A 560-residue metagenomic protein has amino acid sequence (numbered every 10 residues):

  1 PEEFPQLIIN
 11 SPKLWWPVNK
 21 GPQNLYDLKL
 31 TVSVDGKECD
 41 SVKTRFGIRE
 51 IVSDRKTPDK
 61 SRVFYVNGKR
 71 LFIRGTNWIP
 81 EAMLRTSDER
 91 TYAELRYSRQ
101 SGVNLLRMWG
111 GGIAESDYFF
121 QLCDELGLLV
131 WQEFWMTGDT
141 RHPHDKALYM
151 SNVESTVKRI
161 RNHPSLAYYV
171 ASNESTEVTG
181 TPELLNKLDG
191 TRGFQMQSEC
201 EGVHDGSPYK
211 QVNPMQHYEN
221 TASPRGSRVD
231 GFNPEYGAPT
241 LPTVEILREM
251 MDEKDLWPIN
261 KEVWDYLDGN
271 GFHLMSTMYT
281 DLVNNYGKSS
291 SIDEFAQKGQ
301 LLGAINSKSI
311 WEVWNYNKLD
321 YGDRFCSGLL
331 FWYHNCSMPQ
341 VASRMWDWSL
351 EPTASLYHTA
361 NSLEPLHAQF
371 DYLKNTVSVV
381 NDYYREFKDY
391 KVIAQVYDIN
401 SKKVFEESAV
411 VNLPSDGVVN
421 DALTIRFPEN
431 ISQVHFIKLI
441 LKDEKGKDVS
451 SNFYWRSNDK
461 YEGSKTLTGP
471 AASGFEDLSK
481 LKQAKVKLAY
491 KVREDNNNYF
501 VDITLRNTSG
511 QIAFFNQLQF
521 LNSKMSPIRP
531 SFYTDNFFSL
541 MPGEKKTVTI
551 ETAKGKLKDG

Functional and structural regions predicted by a protein language model:
P1-L106, A114, Y316, D320-C326 (+2 more regions): Secreted/periplasmic carbohydrate-active enzymes, especially glycoside hydrolases
K13, K37-Y168, D268-A304: Active-site-adjacent substrate/metal-binding segments within catalytic domains of carbohydrate-active enzymes
T31-S33, Y118, L122-L126, R159 (+5 more regions): Alpha-helical structural signal in soluble globular domains
D40, E154-W264: Active-site region of glycoside hydrolase catalytic domains
E94-Y97, F119, Y149-N152, T156 (+5 more regions): A general structural detector for well-ordered alpha-helical segments in enzyme core domains, enriched
G112-A114, M136-G138, E174-S175, C200 (+2 more regions): Active-site-proximal loop/turn and secondary-structure-junction residues that shape catalytic pockets, frequently
T221-Q395, V404: Substrate-binding clefts and catalytic carboxylate motifs of secreted carbohydrate-active enzymes
